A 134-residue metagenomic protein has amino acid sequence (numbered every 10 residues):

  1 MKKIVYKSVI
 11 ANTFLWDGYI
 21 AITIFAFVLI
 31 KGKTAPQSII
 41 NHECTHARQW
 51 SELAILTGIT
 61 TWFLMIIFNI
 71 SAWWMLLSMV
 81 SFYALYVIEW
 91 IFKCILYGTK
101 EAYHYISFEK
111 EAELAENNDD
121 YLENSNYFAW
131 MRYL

Functional and structural regions predicted by a protein language model:
M1-K2, S8, I40, R48: Solvent-exposed, well-ordered amphipathic alpha-helical segments that flank/support binding or catalytic loops
K2-N12, W16, A54-T57, M65-I66 (+1 more regions): Metalloprotease/metallohydrolase-associated module, dominated by Zn2+-dependent proteases
W16-I40: Short pre-active-site segment immediately N-terminal to the catalytic Zn-binding motif
I39, T45, Q49, H104-F108: Soluble or luminal CAZymes and related metallo-dependent hydrolases
C44-I59: Catalytic Zn2+-binding segment of zinc metalloproteases
